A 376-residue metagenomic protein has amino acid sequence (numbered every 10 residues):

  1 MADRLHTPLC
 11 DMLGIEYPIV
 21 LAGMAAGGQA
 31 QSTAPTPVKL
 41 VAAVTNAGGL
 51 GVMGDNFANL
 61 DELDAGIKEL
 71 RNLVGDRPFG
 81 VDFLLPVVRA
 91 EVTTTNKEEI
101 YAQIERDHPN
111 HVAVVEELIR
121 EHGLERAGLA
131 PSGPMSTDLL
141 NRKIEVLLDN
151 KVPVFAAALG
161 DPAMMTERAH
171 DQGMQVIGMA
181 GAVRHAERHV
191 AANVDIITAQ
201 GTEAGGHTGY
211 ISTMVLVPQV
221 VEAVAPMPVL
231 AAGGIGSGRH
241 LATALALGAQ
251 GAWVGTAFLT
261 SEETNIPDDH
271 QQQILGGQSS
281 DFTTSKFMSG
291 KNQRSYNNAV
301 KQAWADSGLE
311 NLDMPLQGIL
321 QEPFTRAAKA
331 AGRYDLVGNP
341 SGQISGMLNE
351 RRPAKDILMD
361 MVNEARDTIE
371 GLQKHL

Functional and structural regions predicted by a protein language model:
M1-V224: Active-site entrance/lid segments in N-terminal catalytic domains of soluble metabolic enzymes
P8, Q31, V176, A204-H207 (+5 more regions): A general structural-boundary detector
L40, E99-P109, V215-L230, G236-L376: Conserved active-site-proximal phosphate/metal-binding subdomains
